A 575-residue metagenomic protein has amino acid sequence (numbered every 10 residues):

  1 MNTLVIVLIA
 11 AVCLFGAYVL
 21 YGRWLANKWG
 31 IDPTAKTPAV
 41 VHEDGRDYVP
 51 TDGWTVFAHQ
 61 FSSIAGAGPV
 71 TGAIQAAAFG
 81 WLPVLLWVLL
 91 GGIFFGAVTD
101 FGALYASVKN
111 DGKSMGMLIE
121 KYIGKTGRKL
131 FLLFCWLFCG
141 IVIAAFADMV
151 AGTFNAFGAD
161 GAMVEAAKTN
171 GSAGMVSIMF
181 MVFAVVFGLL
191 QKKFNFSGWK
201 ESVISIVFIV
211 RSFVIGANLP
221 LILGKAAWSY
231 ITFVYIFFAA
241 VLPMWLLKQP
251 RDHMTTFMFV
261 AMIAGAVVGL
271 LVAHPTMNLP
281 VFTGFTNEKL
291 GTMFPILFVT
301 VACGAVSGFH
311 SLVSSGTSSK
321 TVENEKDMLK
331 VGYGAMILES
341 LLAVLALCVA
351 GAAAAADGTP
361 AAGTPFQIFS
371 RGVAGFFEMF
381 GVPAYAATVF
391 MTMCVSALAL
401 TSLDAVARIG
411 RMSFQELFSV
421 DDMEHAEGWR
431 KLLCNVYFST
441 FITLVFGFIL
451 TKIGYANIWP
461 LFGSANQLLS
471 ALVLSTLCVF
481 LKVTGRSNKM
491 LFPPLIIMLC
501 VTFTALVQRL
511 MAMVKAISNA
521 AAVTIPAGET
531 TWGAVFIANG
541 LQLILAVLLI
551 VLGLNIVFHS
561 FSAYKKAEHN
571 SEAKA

Functional and structural regions predicted by a protein language model:
N2, P69-V70, L82, I141-V164 (+12 more regions): Transmembrane helix-loop junctions in multi-pass membrane proteins
N2-V19, A76-S107, G116, G174-A184 (+4 more regions): Extracellular loop-to-transmembrane helix junctions
G16-G30, F134, G171-V214, K225-V272 (+3 more regions): Membrane-interface loop-to-helix entry segments
G16-V70, T256, T292, I296: Membrane-interface "cap" regions at the ends of multi-pass membrane proteins
R23-V49, G72-Q75, L85, L89 (+5 more regions): Flexible loop linkers connecting adjacent transmembrane helices in multi-pass alpha-helical membrane transporters
A67-I74, G91-T99, A103, S107-D111 (+5 more regions): Membrane-helix boundary/coupling elements in multi-pass transport proteins
F101, L270-G284, I337-G372: Extracellular/periplasmic helix-exit of transmembrane alpha-helices
K125-G140, G334-S340, A387, E416-K452: Loop-to-transmembrane helix boundary motifs in multi-pass membrane proteins
